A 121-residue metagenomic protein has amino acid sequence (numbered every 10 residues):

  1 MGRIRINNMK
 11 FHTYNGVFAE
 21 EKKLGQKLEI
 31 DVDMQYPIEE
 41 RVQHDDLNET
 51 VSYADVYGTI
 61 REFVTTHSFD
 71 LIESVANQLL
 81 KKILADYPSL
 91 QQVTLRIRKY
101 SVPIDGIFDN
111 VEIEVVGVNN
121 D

Functional and structural regions predicted by a protein language model:
M1-D121: N-terminal, polar/charged subdomain of small-to-medium soluble alpha/beta proteins
